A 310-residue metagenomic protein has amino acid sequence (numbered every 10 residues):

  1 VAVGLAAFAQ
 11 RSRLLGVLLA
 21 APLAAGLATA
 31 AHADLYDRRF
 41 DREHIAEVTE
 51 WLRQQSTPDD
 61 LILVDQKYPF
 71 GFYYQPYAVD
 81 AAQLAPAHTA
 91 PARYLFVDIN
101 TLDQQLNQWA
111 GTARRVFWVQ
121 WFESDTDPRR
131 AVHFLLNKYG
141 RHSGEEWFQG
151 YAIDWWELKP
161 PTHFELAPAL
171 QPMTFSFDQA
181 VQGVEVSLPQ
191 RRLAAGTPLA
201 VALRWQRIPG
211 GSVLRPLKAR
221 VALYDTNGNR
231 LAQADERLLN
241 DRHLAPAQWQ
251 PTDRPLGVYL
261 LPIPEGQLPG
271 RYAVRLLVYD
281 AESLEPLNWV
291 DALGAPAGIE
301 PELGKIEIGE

Functional and structural regions predicted by a protein language model:
V1-R11: Hydrophobic/aromatic-rich transmembrane helices and adjacent perimembrane loops
L14-H163, P168-P172, V213, L217-A222 (+4 more regions): Catalytic lumenal/periplasmic loop and adjoining terminal transmembrane helix of membrane glycan-assembly enzymes
D127-Y139, E146-E310: Localized sequence-composition bias
